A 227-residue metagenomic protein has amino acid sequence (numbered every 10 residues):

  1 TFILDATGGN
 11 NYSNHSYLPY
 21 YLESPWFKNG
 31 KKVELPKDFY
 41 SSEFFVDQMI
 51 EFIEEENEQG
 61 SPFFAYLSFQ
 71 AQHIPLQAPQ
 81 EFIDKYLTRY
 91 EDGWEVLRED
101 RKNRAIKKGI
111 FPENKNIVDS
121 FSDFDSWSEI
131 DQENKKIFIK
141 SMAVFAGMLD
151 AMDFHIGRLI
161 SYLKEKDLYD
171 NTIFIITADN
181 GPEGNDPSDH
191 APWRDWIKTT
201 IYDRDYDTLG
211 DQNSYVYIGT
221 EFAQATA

Functional and structural regions predicted by a protein language model:
T1, Q77-A78, S161-A227: Histidine-centered active-site microenvironments of extracellular/periplasmic hydrolases and transferases
T1-V96, D100, I106, F121-G147: Formylglycine-dependent
T7-N10, P112, G181: Short, solvent-exposed beta-strand-terminating loops
S42, R98, L149-M152, F174 (+1 more regions): Active-site-proximal structural scaffolding
M49, F63-F69, F145, L149-M152 (+3 more regions): Beta-strand elements within well-structured catalytic alpha/beta cores of enzymes that handle phosphate/sulfate esters
E58-A65, P112, L168-F174: Loop/turn elements at helix/coil->beta-strand transitions in domains of secreted/extracellular proteins
K115-S120: Short coil/turn segments at secondary-structure boundaries
